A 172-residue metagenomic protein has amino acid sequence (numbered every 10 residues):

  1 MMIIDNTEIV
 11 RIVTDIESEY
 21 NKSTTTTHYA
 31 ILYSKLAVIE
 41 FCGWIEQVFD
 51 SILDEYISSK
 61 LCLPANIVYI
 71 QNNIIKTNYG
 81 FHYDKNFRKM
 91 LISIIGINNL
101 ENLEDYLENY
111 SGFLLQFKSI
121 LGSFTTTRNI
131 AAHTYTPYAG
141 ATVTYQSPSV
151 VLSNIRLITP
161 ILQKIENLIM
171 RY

Functional and structural regions predicted by a protein language model:
M1-K35: Charged alpha-helical initiation segments
I3, H28-I39, S111, L115-G122 (+2 more regions): Short, solvent-exposed segments of well-ordered alpha helices
I12-D15, M90, N102, Y106 (+3 more regions): Charge-rich, solvent-exposed alpha-helical interaction surfaces
I12-E19, E40, W44, V48 (+3 more regions): Amphipathic, well-ordered alpha-helical segments in soluble domains
T24, V48-K60, A132-A139, L162 (+1 more regions): Long, hydrophobic, amphipathic alpha-helical segments used as structural scaffolds
I31-I57: Short, hydrophobic, well-ordered secondary-structure elements
K60-A139: Flexible secondary-structure boundary motifs
L115-I130, T142-Y172: Amphipathic, Lys/Arg-enriched alpha-helical patches that create a basic surface for binding polyanionic ligands
